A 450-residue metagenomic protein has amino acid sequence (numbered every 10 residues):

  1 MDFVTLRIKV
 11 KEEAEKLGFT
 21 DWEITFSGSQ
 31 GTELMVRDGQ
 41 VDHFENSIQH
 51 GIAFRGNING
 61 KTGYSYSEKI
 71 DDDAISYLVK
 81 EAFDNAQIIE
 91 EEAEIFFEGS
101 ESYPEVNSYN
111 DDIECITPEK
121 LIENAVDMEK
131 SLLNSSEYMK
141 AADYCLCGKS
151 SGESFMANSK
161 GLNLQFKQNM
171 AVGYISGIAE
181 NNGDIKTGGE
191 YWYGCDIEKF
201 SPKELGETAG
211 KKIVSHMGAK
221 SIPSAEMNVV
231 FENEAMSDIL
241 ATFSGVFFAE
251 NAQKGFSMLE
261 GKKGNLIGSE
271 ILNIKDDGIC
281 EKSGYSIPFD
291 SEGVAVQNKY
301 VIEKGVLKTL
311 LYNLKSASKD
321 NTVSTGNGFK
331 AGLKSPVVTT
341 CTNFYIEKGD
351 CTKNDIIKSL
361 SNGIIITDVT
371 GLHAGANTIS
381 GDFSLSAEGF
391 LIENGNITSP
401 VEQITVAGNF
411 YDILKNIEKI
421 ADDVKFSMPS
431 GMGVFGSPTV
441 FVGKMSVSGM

Functional and structural regions predicted by a protein language model:
M1-M450: N-terminal small-residue-enriched
